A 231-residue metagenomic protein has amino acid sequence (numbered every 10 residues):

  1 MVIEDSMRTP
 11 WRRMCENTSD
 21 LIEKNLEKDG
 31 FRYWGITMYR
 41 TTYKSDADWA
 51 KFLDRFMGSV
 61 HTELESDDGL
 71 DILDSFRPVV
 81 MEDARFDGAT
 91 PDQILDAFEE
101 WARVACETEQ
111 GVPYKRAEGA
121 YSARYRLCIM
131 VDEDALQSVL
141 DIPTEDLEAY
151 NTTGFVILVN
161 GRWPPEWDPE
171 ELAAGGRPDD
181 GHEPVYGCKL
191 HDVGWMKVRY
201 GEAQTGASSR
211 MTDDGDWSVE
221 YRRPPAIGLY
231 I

Functional and structural regions predicted by a protein language model:
M1-H191: Extended, charge-biased low-complexity segments that typically form long amphipathic alpha-helices/coiled-coils
P169-I231: Acidic, proline/glycine-rich low-complexity IDRs
